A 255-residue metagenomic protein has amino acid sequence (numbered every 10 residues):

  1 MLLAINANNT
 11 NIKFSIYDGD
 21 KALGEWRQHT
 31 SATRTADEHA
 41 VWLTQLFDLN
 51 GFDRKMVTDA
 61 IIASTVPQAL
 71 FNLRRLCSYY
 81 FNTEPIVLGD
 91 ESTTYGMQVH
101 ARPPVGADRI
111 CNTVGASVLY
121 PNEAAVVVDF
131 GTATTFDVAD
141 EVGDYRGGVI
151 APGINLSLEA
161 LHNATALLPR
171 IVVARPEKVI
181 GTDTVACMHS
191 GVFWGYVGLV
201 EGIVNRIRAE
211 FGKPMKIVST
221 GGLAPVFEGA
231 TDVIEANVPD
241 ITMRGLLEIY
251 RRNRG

Functional and structural regions predicted by a protein language model:
L2-N6, I61, A125-D129, V218: Short glycine-aspartate micro-motif
L2-Q45, V142-R170, A174-R175: Short glycine-rich, Thr/Ser-proximal phosphate-binding strand/loop in the N-terminal lobe of ATP-dependent enzymes
A4, S157-G255: ATP-binding/phosphotransfer module of carbohydrate and carboxylate kinases, centering on a glycine-rich
F14, I62, G131, L161 (+1 more regions): Residue-level signal for inorganic ion chemistry
W26-R27, N122-E159, I217, E235-T242: Glycine-rich phosphate-binding loop of actin/hexokinase-like ATP-binding domains
L43-D59, I203-M215: Phosphate/pyrophosphate-binding loops at sites that engage ATP/ADP/AMP, CoA/4′-phosphopantetheine, polyphosphate
F52-V105, D140-G148, G153-I154, T182-F193 (+3 more regions): Short beta-strand-loop/turn "lid" adjacent to the catalytic site in phosphate-handling enzymes
T94-A125, L247-G255: Conserved phosphate-binding catalytic cores of ATP/NTP-utilizing and phosphoryl-transfer enzymes
